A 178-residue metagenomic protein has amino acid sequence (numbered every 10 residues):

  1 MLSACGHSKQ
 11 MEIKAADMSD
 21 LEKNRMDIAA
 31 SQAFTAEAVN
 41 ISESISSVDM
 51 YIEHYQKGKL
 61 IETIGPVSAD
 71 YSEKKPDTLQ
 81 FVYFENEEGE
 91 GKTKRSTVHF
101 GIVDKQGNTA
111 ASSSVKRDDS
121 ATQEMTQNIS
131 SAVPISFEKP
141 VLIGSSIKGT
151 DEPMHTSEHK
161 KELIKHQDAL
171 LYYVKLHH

Functional and structural regions predicted by a protein language model:
C5-K74: N-terminal export/targeting and maturation segments
S68-H178: Extracytoplasmic electrostatic interaction patches
